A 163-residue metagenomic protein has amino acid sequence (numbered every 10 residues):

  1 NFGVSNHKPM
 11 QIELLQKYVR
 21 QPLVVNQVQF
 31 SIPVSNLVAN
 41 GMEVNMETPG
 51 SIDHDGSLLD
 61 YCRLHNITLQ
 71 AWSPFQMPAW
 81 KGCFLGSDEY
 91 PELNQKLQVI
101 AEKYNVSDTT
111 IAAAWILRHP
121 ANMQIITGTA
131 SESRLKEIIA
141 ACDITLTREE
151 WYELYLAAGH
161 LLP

Functional and structural regions predicted by a protein language model:
N1-P163: Beta/alpha (TIM)-barrel catalytic core signal, keyed to glycine-rich beta->alpha loops juxtaposed to Asp/Glu that bind
